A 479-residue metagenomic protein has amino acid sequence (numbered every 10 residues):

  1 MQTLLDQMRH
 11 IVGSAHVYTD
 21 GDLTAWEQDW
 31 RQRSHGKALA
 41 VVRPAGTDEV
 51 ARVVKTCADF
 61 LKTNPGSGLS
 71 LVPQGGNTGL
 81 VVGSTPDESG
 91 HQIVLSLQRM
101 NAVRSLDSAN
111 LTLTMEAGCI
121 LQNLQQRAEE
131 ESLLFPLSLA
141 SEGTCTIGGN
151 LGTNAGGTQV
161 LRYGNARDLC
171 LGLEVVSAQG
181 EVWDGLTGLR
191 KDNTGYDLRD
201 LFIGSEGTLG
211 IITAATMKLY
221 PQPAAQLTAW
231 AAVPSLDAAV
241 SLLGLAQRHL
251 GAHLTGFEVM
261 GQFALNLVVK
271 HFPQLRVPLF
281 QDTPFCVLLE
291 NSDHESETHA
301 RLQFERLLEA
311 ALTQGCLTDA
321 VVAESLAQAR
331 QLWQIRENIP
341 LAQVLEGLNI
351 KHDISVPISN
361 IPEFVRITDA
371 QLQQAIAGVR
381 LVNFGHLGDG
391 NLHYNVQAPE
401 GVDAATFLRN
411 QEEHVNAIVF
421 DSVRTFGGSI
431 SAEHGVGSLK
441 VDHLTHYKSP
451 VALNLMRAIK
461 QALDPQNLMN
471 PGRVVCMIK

Functional and structural regions predicted by a protein language model:
M1-A58, G66-S67, G79-L111, A264-R276 (+4 more regions): N-terminal flexible segment immediately upstream of the FAD-binding catalytic core in FAD-dependent oxidoreductases
S14, A417, R424-V436, Q461 (+1 more regions): Alpha-helix capping/hinge segments and adjacent helical runs
H16-G21, V42-P44, P65-G75, V82 (+13 more regions): General beta-strand structural signal in soluble alpha/beta enzymes
T19-E27, W230-A232, V240-Q411, V415-I418 (+2 more regions): C-terminal substrate-recognition/cap domain of FAD-linked oxidoreductases
A102-G256: FAD-binding subdomain of flavoenzyme oxidoreductases
S108-L111, D403-A405, L439-T445: Short beta-alpha connecting loops at secondary-structure transitions that line or flank enzyme active sites
E181, V441-K479: Activity-critical C-terminal alpha-helical subdomain
